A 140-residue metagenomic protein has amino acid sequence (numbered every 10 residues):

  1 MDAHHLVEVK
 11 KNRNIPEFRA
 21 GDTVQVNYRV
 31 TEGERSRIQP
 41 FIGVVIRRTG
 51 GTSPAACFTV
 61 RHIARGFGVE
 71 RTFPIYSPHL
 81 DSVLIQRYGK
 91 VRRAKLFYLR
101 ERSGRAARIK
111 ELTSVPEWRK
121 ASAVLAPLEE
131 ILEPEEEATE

Functional and structural regions predicted by a protein language model:
D2-E133: Structured, basic alpha/beta domains of bacterial-type, RNA-associated proteins
E133-E140: Intrinsically disordered, low-complexity acidic/polar and Pro/Ser/Thr-rich regulatory regions that often function as
